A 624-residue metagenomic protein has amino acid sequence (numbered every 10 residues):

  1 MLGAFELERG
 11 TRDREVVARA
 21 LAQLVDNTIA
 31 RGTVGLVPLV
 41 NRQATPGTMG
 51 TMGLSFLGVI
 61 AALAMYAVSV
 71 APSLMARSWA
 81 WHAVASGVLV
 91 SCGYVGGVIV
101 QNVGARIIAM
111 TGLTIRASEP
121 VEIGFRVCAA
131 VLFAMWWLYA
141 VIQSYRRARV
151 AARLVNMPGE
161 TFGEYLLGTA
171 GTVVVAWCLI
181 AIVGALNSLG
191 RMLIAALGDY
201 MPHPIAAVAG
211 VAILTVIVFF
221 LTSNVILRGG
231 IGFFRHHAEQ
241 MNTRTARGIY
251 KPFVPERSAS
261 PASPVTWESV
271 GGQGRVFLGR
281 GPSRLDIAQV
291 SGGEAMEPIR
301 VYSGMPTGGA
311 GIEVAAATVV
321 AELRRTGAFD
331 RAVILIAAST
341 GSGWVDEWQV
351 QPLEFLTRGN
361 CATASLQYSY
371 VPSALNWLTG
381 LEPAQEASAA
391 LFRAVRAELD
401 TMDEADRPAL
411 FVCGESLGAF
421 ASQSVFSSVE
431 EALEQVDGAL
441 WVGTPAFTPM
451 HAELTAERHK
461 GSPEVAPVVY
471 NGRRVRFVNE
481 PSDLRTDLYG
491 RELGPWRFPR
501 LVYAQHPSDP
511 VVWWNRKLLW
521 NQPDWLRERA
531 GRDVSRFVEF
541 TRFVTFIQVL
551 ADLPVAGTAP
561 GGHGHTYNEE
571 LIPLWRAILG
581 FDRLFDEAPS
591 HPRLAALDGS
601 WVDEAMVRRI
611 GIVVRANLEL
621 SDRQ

Functional and structural regions predicted by a protein language model:
L2-T48: Short, Lys/Arg-rich, polar N-terminal cytosolic tail immediately upstream of the first transmembrane signal-anchor
P46-P408, S428-Q624: C-terminal His-loop and adjacent cap/lid subdomain of alpha/beta-hydrolase
G414-A419: Gly/Ala-rich beta-loop-alpha elbow adjacent to hydrolase catalytic centers
A421-V425: Hydrolases whose catalytic domains are alpha/beta-hydrolase-1, hotdog thioesterase, or metallo-beta-lactamase-like
